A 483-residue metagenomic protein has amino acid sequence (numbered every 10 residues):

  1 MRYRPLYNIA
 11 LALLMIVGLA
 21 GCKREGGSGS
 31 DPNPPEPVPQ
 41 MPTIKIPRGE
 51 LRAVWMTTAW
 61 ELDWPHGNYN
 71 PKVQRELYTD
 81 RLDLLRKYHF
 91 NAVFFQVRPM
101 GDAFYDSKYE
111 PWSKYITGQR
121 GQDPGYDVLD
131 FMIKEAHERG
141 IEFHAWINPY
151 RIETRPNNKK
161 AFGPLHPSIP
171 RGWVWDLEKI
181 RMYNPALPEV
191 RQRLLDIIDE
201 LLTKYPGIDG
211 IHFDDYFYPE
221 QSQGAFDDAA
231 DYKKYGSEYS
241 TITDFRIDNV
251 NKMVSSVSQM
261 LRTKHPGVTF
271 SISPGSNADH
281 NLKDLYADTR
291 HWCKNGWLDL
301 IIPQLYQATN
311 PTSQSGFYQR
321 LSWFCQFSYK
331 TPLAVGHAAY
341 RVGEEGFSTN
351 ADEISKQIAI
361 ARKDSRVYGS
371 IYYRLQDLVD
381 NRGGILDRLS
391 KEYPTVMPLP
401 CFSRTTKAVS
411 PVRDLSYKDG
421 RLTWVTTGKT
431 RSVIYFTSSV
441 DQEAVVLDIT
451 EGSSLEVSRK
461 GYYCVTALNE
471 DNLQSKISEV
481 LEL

Functional and structural regions predicted by a protein language model:
G49, T57-E76, A145, Y150-E200: Active-site-adjacent "subsite" loops/lids of carbohydrate-active enzymes
G49-A53, F90-M100, V128-V174, H212-D214: Glycine-rich, aromatic-flanked loop segments that form ligand/cofactor-binding clefts across common enzyme folds
E76-D102: Catalytic domains of carbohydrate-active enzymes, especially glycoside hydrolases
F90-N91, R98, R139, P167-H291 (+2 more regions): Polysaccharide-binding and catalytic clefts of secreted carbohydrate-active enzymes
D299-S313, T331-R404: Substrate-binding cleft of secreted/luminal carbohydrate-active enzymes
G420-G428: Conserved aromatic anchor
V457-Q474: Beta-strand-rich modules
D471-L483: Extracellular fibronectin type III
